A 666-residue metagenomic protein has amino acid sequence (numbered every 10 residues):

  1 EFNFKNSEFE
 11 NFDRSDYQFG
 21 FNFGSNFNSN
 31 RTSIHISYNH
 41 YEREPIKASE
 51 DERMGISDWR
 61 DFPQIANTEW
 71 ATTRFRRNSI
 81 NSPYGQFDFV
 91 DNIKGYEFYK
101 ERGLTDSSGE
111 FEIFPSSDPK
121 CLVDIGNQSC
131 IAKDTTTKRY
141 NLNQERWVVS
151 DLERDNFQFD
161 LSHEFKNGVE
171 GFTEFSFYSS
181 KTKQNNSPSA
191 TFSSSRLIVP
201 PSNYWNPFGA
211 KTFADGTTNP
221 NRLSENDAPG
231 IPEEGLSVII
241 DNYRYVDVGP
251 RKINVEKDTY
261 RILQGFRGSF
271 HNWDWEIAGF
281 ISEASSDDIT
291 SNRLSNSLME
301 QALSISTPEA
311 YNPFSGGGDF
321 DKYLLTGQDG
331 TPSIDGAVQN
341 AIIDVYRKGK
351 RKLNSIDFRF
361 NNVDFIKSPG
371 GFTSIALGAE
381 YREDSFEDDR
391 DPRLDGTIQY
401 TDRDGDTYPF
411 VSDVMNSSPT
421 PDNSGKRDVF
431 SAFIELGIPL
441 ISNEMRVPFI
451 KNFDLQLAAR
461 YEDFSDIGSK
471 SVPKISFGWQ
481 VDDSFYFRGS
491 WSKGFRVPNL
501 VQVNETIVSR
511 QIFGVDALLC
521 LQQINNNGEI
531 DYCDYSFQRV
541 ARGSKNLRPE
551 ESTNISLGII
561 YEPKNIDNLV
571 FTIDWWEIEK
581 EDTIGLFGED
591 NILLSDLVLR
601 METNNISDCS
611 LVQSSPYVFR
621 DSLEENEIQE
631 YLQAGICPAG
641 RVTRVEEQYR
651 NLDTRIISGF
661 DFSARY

Functional and structural regions predicted by a protein language model:
E1-A48, E52-M54, D151-F157, K166-V169 (+1 more regions): Outer-membrane beta-barrel translocator/receptor signature
F2, T32-I36, G171-T173, W275-I277 (+8 more regions): Transmembrane beta-strands of outer-membrane beta-barrel proteins
N3-F9, S37-Y41, S162, S176-S180 (+8 more regions): Outer-membrane beta-barrel pore domains and translocons
K5, N30-G85, T137-Q144, N186: Periplasmic-side early beta-strands and strand-to-turn transitions of outer-membrane beta-barrels
E8, F23-S29, L161-N167, R267-N272 (+9 more regions): Outer-membrane beta-barrel proteins
E8-D16, K426, E462-S471, A664: Solvent-exposed loop/turn segments connecting transmembrane beta-strands in outer-membrane beta-barrel proteins
Q18-G24, Q158-D160, R261, G265-R267 (+8 more regions): Outer-membrane beta-barrel architecture
I46, R53-D61, T105-L152, Q158 (+5 more regions): Surface-exposed, low-complexity loop segments enriched in small/polar and acidic residues
